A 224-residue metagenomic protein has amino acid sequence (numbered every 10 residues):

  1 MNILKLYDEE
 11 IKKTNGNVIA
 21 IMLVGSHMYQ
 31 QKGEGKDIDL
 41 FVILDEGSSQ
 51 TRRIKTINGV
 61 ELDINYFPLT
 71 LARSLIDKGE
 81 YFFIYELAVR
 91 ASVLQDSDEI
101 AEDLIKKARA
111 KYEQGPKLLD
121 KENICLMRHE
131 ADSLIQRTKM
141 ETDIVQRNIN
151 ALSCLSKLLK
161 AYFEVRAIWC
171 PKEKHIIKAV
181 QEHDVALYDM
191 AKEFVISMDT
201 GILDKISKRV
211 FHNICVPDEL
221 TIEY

Functional and structural regions predicted by a protein language model:
M1-K36, F41-V89: Metal-dependent nucleotidyltransferase catalytic core
G16, H27, S48, K107-E113 (+2 more regions): Short amphipathic alpha-helical segments, especially helix-boundary/capping motifs
M22-L23, V42, D103-R109, E130-S133 (+2 more regions): Short hydrophobic/aromatic-rich motifs at helix boundaries and adjacent loops
M28-Q30, V89-Q95, R147, L158: Generic hydrophobic/packing signal
Y29, E34, Q50, D63 (+10 more regions): A generic structural micro-environment signature that highlights single residues at secondary-structure boundaries
K36-F41, T56-V60, R73-I84, I105 (+7 more regions): Generic alpha-helical propensity signal that fires on short helical segments and nearby coil/disordered stretches
R53, V60-T142: Conserved NTP/Mg2+-binding pocket subregion across the NTase superfamily
P116-Y224: Conserved nucleotidyltransferase catalytic core and NTase-mimicking acidic/glycine-rich helix/loop elements in nucleic
